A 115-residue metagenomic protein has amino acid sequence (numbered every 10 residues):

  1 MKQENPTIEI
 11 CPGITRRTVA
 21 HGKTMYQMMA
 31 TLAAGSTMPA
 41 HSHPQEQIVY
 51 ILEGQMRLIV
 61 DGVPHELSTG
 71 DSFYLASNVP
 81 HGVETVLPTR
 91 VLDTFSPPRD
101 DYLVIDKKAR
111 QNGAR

Functional and structural regions predicted by a protein language model:
M1-T24, V104-R115: A short, N-terminal "cap"/entry segment at the start of jelly-roll beta-barrel domains of the cupin/DSBH fold
P12, M28-S42: Conserved short histidine dyad/triad with adjacent acidic residue
T31-A33, H43-L58: Short, conserved beta-strand element in jelly-roll/cupin
T37-M38, G54-I59, F73: Short beta-strand segments in beta-sandwich/barrel cores
I48, Q55-R57, P64, P80 (+1 more regions): Structural motif
L52-E53, S68-T69, L87: A cytosolic small-molecule/anion-sensing beta-strand core signal
G62-S77: Short acidic-glycine-tyrosine-enriched beta hairpin
S77-D101: Ligand-binding loop in jelly-roll beta-barrel domains
